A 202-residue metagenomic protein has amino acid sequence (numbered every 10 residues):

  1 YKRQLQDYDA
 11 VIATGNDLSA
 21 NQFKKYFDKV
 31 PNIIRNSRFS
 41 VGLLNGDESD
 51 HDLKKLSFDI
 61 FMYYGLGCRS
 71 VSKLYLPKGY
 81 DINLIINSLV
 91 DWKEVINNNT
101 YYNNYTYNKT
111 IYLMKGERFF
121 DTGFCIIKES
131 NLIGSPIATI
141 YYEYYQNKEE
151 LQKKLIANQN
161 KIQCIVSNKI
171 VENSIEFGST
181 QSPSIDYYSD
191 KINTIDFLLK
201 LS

Functional and structural regions predicted by a protein language model:
K2-L74, K78-Y80, S189-L201: Conserved NAD(P)+-binding/catalytic subdomain of aldehyde/semialdehyde dehydrogenases
Y63-S202: NAD(P)-dependent aldehyde/semialdehyde dehydrogenase
